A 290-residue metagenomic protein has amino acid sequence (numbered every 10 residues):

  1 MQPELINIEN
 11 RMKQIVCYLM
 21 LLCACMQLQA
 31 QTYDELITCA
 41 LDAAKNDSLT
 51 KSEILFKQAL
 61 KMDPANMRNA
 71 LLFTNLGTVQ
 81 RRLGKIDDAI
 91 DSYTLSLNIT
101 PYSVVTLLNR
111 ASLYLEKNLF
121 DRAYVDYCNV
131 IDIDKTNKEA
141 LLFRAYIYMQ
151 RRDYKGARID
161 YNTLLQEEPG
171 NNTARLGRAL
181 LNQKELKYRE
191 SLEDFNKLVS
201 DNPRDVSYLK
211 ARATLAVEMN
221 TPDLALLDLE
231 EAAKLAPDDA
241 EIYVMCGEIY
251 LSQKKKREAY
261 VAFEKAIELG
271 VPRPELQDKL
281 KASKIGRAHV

Functional and structural regions predicted by a protein language model:
Y33-D34, M67-L71, V104-V105, K138-E139 (+4 more regions): Helix-start (N-cap) detector for alpha-helical repeat units in TPR-like alpha-solenoids, especially tetratricopeptide
K45-N46, V79-R82, E116-K117, Q150-R151 (+5 more regions): Register position in tetratricopeptide repeats
P64-M67, P101, K135, P169 (+3 more regions): Short coil turns that delineate tetratricopeptide repeat
L71-N75, N109, F143, G177 (+3 more regions): Canonical tetratricopeptide repeat
A288-V290: Conserved small/polar residues in nucleotide/adenosyl-binding loops
